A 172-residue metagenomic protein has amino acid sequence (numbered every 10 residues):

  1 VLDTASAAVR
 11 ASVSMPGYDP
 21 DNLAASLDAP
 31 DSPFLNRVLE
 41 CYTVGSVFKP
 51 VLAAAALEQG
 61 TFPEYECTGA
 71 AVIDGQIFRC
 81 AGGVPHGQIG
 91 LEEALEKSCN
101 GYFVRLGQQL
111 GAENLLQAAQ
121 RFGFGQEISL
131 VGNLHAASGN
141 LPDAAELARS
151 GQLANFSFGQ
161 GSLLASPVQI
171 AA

Functional and structural regions predicted by a protein language model:
L2-S46, V51-A172: Beta-lactam-recognizing serine transpeptidase/beta-lactamase-like catalytic domain environment
